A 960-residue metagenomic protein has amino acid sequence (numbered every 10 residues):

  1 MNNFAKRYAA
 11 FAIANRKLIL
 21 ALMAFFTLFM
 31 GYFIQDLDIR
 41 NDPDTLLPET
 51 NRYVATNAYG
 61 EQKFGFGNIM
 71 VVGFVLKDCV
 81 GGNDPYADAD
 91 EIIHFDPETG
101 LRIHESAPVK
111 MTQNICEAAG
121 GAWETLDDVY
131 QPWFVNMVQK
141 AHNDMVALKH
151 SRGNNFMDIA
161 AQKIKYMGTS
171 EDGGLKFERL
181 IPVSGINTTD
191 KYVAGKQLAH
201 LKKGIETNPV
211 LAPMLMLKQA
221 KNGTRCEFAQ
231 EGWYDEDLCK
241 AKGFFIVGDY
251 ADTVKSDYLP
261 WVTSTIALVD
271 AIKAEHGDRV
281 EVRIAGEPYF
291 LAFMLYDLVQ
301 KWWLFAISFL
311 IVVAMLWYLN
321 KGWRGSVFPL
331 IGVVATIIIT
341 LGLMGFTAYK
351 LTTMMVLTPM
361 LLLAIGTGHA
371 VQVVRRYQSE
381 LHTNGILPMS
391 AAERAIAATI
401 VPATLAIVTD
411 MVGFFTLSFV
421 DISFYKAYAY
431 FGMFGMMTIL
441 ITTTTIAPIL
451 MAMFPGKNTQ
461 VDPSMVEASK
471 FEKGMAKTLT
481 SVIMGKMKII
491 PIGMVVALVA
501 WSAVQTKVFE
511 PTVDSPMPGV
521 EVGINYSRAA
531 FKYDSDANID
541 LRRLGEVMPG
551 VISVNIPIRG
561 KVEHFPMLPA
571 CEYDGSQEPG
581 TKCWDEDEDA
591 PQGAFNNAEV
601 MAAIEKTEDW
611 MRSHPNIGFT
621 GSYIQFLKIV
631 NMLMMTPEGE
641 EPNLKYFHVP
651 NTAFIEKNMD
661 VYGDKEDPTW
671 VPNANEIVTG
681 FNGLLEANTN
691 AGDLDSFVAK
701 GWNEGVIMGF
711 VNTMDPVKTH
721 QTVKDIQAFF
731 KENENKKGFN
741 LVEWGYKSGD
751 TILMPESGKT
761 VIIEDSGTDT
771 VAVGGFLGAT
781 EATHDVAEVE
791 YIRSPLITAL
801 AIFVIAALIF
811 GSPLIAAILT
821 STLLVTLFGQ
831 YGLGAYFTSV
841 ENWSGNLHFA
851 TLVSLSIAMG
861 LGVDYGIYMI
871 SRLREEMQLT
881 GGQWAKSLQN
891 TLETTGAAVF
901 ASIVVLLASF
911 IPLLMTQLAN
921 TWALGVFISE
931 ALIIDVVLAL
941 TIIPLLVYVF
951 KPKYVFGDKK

Functional and structural regions predicted by a protein language model:
M1-N41, I449, K457, D462-G523 (+3 more regions): Signature of alpha-helical transmembrane segments and their immediate interfacial
F95-T99, E124, K140-D249, F293 (+2 more regions): Extracytoplasmic
A194-W323, I677-A799: Extracytoplasmic
L295-L351, F419-S423, R793-E841, M915-A919: Interfacial segments of transmembrane alpha-helices in multi-pass membrane proteins
G325-V373, P813-I870, L938-I942, Y948 (+1 more regions): Hydrophobic transmembrane alpha-helices and their membrane-interface caps in long multi-pass transport proteins
L330, H369, H382-V420, V482 (+3 more regions): Pore- and gate-forming transmembrane helices of large, multi-pass membrane proteins
F346, L363-R375, I400-F419, F424-E467 (+2 more regions): Transmembrane alpha-helices and their membrane-interface boundaries in multi-pass membrane transporters and channels
I483-G663: Juxtamembrane segments of multi-pass membrane proteins
